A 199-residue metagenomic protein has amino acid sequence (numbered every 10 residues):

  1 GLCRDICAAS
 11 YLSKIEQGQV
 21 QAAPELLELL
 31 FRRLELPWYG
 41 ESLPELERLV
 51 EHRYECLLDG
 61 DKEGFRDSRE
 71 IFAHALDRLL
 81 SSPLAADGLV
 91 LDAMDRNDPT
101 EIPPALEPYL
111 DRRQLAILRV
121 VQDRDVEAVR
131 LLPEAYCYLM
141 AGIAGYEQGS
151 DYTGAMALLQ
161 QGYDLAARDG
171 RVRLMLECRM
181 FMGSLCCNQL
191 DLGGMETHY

Functional and structural regions predicted by a protein language model:
G1-K14: Short alpha-helical DNA-recognition segment
A22-G40: DNA major-groove recognition helix of helix-turn-helix/homeodomain DNA-binding modules
R32, R69-D77, E107-L110, V126 (+2 more regions): Amphipathic alpha-helical segments of tetratricopeptide repeats
E35-E51: Short C-terminal boundary/hinge segments that cap the last helix of small helical domains
L43, S82-A85, R112-L115, D125 (+3 more regions): Residue signature of alpha-solenoid helical repeat architecture, marking inter-repeat boundaries and helix-start
V50-G60, D87-T100, L115-V121, P133-S150 (+1 more regions): Tandem amphipathic alpha-helical repeat scaffolds
D59, D77-S81, E127-V129, Q148 (+2 more regions): Short coil/turn linkers that connect adjacent helices within long alpha-helical scaffolds, especially alpha-solenoid
